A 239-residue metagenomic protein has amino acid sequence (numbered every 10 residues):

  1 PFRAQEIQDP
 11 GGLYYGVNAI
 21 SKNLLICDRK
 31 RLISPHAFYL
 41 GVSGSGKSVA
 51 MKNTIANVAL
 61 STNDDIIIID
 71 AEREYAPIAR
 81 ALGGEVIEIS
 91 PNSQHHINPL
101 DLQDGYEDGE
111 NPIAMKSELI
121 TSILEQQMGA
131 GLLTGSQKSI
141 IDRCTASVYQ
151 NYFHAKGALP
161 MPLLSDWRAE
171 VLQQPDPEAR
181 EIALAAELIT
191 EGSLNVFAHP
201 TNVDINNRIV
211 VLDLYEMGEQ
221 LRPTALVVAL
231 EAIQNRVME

Functional and structural regions predicted by a protein language model:
P1-L25, K30, R73-E85, P91-S93 (+1 more regions): P-loop NTPase motor domains
R31, S43: The conserved Walker
S34: Short coil/loop residues immediately preceding or within conserved phosphate-binding loops of NTP-utilizing enzyme
Y39-G41: Hydrophobic anchor at the beta1->P-loop junction of P-loop NTPases
K47: Conserved lysine of the Walker
A50: Hydrophobic positions on the alpha1 helix immediately C-terminal to the Walker A/P-loop
N57-I67, E85, R236-V237: Post-Walker A helix-loop "phosphate-sensing" segment adjacent to the P-loop in P-loop NTPases
D70: Conserved functional hotspot residues or short segments at active or partner-binding sites across diverse domains
